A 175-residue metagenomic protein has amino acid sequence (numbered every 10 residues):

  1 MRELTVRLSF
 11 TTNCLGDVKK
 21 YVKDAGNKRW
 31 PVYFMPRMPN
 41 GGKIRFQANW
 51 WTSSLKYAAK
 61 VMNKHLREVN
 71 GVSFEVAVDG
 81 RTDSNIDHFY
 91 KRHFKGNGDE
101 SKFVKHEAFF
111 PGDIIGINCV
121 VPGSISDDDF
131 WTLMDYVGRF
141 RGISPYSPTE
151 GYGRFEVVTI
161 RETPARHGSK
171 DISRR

Functional and structural regions predicted by a protein language model:
M1-R175: RNA-interacting cores
